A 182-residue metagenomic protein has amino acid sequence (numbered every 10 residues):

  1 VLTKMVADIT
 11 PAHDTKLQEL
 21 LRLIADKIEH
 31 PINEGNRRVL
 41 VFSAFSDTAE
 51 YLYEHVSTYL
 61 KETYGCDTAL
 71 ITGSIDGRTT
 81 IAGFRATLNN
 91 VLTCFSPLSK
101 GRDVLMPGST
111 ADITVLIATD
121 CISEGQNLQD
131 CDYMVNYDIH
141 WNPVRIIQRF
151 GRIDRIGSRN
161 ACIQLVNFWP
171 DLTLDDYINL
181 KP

Functional and structural regions predicted by a protein language model:
V1-D112: Conserved Helicase C-terminal RecA-like lobe
L20, V41, L128, R149-G151: Generic structural signal for small/hydrophobic residues in well-ordered secondary structure, especially within
S43-S46, S74, A118-I122, F150 (+1 more regions): A short beta-strand-to-loop transition that corresponds to the Sensor-1 phosphate-sensing loop of AAA+ P-loop ATPases
A49-H55, T80, Q129-D130, I146-I147 (+1 more regions): A short acidic (Asp/Glu
F84-F95, S99, T110, T114 (+4 more regions): Amphipathic, heptad-repeat alpha-helical coiled-coil/stalk segments that mediate oligomerization, tethering
R102-A111, L116-C131, G151-S158: SF2 helicase motor core recognition
I117, Q126-I139, I163-N167: A short beta-strand element within the Helicase C-terminal
V144-P182: A conserved SF2-helicase RecA2
